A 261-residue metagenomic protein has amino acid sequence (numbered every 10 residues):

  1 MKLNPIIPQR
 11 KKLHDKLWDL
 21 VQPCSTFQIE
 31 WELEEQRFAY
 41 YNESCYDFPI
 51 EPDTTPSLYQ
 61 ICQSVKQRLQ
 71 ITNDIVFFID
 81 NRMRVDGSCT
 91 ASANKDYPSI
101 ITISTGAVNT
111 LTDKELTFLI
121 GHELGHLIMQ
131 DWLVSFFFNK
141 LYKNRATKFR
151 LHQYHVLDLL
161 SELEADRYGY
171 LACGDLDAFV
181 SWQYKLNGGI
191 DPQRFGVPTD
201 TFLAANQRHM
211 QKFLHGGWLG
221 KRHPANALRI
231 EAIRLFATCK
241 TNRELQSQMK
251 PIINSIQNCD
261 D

Functional and structural regions predicted by a protein language model:
M1-S92, Y97, L151, I190 (+2 more regions): Hydrophobic or amphipathic, alpha-helical segments that drive membrane association/targeting
Q22, R82-S92, A172-C259: Active-site-proximal gating segments in proteases and membrane effectors
Y40, Y46, D53-Y59, V65-I71 (+1 more regions): Short helix/loop segments within enzyme catalytic domains that coordinate or immediately flank catalytic cofactors
P49, D53, T102-F118, V156-L159: Short pre-active-site segment immediately N-terminal to the catalytic Zn-binding motif
C62, I103, H122, A165 (+1 more regions): Divalent metal-coordination and catalytic microenvironments
I101-T102, Q130: Non-catalytic interfacial helical region
K114-T117, E123-K140, D177: Catalytic Zn2+-binding segment of zinc metalloproteases
M129-D158: Post-HEXXH active-site segment of zinc metalloproteases
